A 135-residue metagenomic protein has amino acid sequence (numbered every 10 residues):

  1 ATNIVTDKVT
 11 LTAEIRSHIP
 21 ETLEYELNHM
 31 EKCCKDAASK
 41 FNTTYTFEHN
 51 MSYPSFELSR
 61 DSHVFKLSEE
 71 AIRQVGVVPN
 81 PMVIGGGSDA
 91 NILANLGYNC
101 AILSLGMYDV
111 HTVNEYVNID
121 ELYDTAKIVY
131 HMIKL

Functional and structural regions predicted by a protein language model:
A1-N28, K35, N50-Y53: Midchain, well-structured core segments that form catalytic/ion-binding scaffolds
D7, V77-H131: Zn-dependent metallopeptidase/amidohydrolase metal-coordination segment
E14-R16, E48-N50, M82, L103-G106: Generic beta-strand/beta-sheet core signal
T22-Y25, R60-H63, V117-E121: Alpha-helix N-cap and loop-to-helix initiation/capping positions
H29-F41, H63, L67-V75, I128-L135: Generic non-transmembrane alpha-helical segments
S39-H49: Conserved short beta-strand edge segments in small beta-sheet-based binding/regulatory domains
T44, S52-C100: Active-site-adjacent substrate-binding region of metalloamidase/peptidase-like peptide-processing proteins
